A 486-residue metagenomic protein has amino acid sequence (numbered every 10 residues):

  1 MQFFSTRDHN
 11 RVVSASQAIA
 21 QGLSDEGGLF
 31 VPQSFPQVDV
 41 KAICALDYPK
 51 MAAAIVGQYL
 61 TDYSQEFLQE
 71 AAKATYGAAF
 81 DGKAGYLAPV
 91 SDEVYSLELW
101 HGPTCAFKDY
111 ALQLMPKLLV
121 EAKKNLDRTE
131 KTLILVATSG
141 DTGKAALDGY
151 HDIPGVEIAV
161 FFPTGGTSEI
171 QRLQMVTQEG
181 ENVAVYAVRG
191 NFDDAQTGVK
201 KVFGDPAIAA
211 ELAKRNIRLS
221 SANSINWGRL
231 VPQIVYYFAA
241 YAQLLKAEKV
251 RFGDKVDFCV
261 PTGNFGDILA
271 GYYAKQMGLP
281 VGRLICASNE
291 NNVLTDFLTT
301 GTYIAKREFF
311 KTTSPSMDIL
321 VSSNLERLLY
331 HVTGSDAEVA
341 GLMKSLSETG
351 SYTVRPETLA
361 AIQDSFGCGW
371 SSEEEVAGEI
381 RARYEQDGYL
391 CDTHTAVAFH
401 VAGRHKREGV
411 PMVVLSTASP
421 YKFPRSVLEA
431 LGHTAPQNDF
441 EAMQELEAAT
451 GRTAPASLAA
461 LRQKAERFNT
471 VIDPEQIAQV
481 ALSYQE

Functional and structural regions predicted by a protein language model:
M1-E486: PLP-dependent amino-acid enzyme catalytic core
